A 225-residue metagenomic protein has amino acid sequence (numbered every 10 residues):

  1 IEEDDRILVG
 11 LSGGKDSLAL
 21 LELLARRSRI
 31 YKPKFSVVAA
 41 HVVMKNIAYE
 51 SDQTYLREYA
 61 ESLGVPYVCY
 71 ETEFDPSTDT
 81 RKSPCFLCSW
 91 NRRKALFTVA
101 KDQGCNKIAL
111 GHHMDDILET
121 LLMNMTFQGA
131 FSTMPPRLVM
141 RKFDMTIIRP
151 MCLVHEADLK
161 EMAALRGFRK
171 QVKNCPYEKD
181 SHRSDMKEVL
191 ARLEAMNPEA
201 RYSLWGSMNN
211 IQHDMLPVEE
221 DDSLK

Functional and structural regions predicted by a protein language model:
I1-L122, F127, A157-L165, M215: ATP-dependent adenylation/nucleotidyltransferase module used to activate substrates
S36, K107-I108, D115-A195: Catalytic subdomain that performs nucleotidyl-dependent activation
V42, F74, P136, S181 (+2 more regions): Residue-level signal for alpha-helical context at structural boundaries
M44-N46, F74-P76, L138-R141, V154 (+2 more regions): Residue-level detector of flexible, active-site-proximal loop/helix-junction positions within diverse enzyme catalytic
Y49, S89, K179-H182, N197 (+1 more regions): Generic structural signal for well-ordered, non-membrane alpha-helical segments in soluble metabolic enzymes
E73-P76, L110, N174-E178, A200: Short, surface-exposed helix-loop/turn micro-motifs enriched in polar/charged residues
N91-Q103, R137-F143, L190, E194-N209: Short, basic, helix/turn surface patches
E199-K225: A short, charged, Gly/Pro-tolerant segment at domain boundaries
